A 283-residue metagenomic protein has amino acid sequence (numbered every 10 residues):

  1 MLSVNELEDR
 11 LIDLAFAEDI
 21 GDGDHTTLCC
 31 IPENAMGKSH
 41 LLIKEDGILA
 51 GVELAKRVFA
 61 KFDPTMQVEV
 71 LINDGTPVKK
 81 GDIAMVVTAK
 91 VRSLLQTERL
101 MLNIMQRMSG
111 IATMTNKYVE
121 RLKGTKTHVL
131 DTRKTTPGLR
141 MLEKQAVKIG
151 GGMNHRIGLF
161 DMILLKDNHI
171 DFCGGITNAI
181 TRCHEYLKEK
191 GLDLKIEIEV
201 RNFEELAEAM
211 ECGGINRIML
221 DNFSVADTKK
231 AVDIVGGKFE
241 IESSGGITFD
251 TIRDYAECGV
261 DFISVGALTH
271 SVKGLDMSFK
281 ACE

Functional and structural regions predicted by a protein language model:
M1-C212, R217, A226-I234, E240 (+2 more regions): Acidic/glycine-rich phosphate/pyrophosphate-binding loops and surrounding catalytic core that coordinate Mg2+
G138-R140, G245-T248: Active-site glycine- and acidic-residue-rich loops that bind and position anionic ligands or nucleotide-like cofactors
L220-D221, I241-I247, V265-A267: Glycine-rich beta-strand-to-loop/alpha-helix junction loops that act as flexible
S278-E283: Active-site loop ensemble at the mouth of alpha/beta enzyme cores that anchors a bound cofactor
